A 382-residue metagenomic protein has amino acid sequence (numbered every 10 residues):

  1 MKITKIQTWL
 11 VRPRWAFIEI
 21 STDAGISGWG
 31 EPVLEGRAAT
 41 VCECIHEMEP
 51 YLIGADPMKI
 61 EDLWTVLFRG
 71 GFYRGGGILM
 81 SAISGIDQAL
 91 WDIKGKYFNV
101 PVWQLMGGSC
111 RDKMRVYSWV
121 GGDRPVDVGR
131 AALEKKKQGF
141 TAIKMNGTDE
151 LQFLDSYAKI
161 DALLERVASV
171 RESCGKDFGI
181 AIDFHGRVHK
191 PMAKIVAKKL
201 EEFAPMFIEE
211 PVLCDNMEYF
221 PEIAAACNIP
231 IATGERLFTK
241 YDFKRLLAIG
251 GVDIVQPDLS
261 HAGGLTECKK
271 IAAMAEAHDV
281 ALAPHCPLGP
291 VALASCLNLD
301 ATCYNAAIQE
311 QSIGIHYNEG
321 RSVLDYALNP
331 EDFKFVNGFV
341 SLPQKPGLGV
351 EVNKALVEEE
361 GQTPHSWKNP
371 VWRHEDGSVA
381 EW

Functional and structural regions predicted by a protein language model:
M1-W29, V33, N318-R321, Y326 (+1 more regions): Structured beta-strand/loop patches that form or line metal/cofactor-binding pockets in enzymes
I3, G25, M48, I86 (+8 more regions): Conserved, mostly hydrophobic/aromatic
T8, I83, K159, I182-H189 (+5 more regions): Glycine- and other small-residue-rich loops at beta-strand/loop junctions that grip anionic moieties
S21-Y97, E381: Metal- or metallocofactor-binding catalytic centers and their adjacent structured scaffolds across diverse enzyme
E43-M48, D62, A204, D215-P346: Shared catalytic-loop signature of beta/alpha-barrel
D87-D123, D127: Glycine-rich, aromatic-flanked loop segments that form ligand/cofactor-binding clefts across common enzyme folds
K113-C227: Metal-dependent enolase-superfamily TIM-barrel catalytic cores that perform enediolate-based chemistry
L348-W382: Extended hydrophobic packing segments that form well-structured cores
